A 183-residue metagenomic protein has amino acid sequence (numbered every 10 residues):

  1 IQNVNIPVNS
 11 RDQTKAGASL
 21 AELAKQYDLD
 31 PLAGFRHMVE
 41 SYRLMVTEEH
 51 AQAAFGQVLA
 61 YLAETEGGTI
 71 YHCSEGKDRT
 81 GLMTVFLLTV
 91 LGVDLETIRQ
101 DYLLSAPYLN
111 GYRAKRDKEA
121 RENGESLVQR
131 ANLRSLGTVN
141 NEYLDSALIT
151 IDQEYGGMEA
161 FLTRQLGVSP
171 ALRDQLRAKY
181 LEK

Functional and structural regions predicted by a protein language model:
I1-T69, M83-K183: Cys-dependent protein tyrosine phosphatase-like superfamily
H72: Class I SAM-dependent methyltransferase core
E75, R79-T80: Ser/Thr-glycine-rich phosphate-binding loops at phosphate-binding pockets of nucleotides, nucleotide cofactors
